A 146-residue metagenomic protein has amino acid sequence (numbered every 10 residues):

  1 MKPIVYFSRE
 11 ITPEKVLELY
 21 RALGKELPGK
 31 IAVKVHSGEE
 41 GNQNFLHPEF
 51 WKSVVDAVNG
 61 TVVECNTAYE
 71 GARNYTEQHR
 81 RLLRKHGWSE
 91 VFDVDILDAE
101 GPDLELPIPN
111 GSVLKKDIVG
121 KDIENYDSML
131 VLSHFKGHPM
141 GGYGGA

Functional and structural regions predicted by a protein language model:
M1-A146: N-terminal and secondary-structure boundary signal
